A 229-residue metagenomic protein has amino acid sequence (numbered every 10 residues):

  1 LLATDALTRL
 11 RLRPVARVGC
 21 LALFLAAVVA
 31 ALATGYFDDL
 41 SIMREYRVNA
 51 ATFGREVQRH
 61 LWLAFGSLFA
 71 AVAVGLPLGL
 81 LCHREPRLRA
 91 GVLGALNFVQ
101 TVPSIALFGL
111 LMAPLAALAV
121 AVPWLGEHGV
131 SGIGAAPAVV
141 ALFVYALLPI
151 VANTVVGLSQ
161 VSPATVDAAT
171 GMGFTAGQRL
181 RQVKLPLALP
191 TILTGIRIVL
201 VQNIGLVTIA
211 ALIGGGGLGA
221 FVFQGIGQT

Functional and structural regions predicted by a protein language model:
L1-W62: N-terminal, non-cleaved signal-anchor transmembrane helix
C20, L78-P114, L142, L147-S159 (+1 more regions): Cytoplasmic-entry segments and transmembrane alpha-helices of multi-pass inner-membrane transporters
L40, F108-P149: Membrane-interfacial helix termini and adjacent extracytoplasmic/periplasmic loops of multi-pass transporters
F53-L81, I196: Transmembrane alpha-helix signature in integral membrane proteins
G54-W62, L96-Q100, L189, L193 (+2 more regions): Alpha-helical membrane-interface segments at transmembrane helix boundaries
L158-T170, Q178-Q182: Intracellular coupling helices
A176-A210: Transmembrane alpha-helices
G215-T229: Interhelical loop and adjacent transmembrane-helix boundary motif in polytopic membrane transport permeases
